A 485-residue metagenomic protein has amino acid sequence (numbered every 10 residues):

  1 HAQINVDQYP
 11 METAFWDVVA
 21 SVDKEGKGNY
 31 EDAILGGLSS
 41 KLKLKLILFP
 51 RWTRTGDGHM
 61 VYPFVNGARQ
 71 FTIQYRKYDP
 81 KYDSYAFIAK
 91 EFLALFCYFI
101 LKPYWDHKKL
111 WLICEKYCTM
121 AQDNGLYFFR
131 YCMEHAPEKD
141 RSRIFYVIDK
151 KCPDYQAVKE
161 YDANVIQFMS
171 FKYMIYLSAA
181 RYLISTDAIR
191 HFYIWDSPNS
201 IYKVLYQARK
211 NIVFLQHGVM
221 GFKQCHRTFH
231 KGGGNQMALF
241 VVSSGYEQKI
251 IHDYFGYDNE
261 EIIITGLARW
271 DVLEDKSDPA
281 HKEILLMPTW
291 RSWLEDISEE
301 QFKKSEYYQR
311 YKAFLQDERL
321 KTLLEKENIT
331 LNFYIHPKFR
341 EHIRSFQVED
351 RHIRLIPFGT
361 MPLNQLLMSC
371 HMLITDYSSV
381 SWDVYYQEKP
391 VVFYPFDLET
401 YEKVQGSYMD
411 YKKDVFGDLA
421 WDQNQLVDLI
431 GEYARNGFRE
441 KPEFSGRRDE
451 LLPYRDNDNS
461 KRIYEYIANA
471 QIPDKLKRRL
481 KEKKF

Functional and structural regions predicted by a protein language model:
H1-D7: Aromatic sugar-binding surface patches on proteins that engage polysaccharides or sugar-phosphate polymers
F15-A180, I184, R462-Y466, A470-D474 (+1 more regions): N-terminal pre-catalytic "stem/leader" segment of glycosyltransferase-like enzymes
K81-Y98, Q216, F222-R310, P337 (+3 more regions): A nucleotide-sugar donor-handling region in carbohydrate enzymes
L101-W111, A208-K210, S277-E283: A short, charged/proline- and glycine-enriched loop that marks the coil->beta-strand transition at the N-terminal
K109-L273: Active-site and donor-binding regions of nucleotide-sugar-utilizing enzymes
A121-A136, A268-S345, A420, R455 (+2 more regions): Conserved catalytic-core segment of nucleotide-activated headgroup transferases in glycan assembly
I166-Y176, P337-W382: Donor nucleotide-activated moiety binding/catalytic core segment of transferases that use nucleotide-activated donors
N259, S345-D350, S379-L452: Catalytic binding pocket for nucleotide-activated donors in carbohydrate/polymer assembly enzymes
